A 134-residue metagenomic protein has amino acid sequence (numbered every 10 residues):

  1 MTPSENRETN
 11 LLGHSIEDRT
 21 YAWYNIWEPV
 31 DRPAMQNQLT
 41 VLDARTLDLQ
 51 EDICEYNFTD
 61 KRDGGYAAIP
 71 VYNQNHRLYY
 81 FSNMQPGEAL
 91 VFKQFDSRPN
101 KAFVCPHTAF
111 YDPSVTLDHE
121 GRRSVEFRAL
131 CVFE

Functional and structural regions predicted by a protein language model:
M1-P70, N75-H76: Non-heme Fe(II) oxygenase catalytic core, chiefly the N-lobe of the double-stranded beta-helix
A68-E134: Catalytic core of Fe(II)/2-oxoglutarate
